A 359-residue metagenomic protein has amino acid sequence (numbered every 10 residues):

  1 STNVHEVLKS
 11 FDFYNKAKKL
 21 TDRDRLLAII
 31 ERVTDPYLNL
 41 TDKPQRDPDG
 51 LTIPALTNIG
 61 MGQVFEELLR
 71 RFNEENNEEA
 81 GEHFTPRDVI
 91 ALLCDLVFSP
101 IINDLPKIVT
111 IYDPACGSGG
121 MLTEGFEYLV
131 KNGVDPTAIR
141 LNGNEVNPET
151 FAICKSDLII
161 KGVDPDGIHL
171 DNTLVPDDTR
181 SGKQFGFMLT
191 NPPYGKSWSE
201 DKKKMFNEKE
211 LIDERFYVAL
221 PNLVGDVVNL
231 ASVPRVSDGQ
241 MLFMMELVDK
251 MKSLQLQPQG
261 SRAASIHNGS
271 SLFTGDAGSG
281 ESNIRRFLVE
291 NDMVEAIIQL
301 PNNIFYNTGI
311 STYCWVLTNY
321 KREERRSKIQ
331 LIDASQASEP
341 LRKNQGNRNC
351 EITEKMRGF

Functional and structural regions predicted by a protein language model:
S1-I101, G167-T179, Q299-N302, R325-D333 (+1 more regions): Non-catalytic, mostly N-terminal accessory regions of nucleic-acid modification and defense proteins
G50, E75, P136-T137, D226-L230: A short, mixed-charge helix-start or loop-turn motif at secondary-structure junctions
T52, G81, N142, A231 (+1 more regions): Conserved short-loop catalytic and cofactor-binding motifs
L56, T85, V146, R235-G239 (+1 more regions): Catalytic cores of large soluble enzymes that bind and process phosphate-bearing ligands
I59-G60, P106, P258-R262: Alpha-helix N-cap and coil->helix boundary residues
A80-T190, Y194-E210, N268-S270, A277-I284 (+2 more regions): Conserved S-adenosyl-L-methionine
G182-F359: A conserved structural/catalytic subdomain of Rossmann-like adenosyl-cofactor enzymes
